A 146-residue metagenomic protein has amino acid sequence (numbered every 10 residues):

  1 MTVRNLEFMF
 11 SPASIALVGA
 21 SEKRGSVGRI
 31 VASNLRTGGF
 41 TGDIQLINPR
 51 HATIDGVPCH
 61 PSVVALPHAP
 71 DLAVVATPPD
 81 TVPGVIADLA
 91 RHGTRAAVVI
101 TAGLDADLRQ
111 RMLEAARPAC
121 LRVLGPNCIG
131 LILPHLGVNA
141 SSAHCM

Functional and structural regions predicted by a protein language model:
M1-M146: Catalytic-core regions of core metabolic enzymes, especially those transforming organic acids/acyl-group intermediates
